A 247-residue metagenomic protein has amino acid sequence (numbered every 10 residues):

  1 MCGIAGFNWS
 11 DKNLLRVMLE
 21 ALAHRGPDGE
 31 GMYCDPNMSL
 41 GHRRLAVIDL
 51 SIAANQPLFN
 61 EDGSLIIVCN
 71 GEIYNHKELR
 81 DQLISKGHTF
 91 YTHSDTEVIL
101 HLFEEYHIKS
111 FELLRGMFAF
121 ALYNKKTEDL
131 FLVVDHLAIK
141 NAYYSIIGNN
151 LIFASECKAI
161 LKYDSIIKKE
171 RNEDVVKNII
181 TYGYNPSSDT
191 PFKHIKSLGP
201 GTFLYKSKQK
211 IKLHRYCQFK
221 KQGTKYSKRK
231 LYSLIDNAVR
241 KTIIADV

Functional and structural regions predicted by a protein language model:
M1-V247: Cysteine-centered catalytic environments shared across enzyme families
